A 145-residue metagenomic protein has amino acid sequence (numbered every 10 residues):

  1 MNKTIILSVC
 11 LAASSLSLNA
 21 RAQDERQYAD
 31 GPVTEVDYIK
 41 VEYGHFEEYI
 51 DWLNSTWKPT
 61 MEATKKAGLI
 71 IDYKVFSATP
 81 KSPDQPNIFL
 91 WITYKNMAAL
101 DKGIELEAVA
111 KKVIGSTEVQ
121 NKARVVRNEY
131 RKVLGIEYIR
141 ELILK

Functional and structural regions predicted by a protein language model:
M1-T4, S17: Positively charged n-region of N-terminal signal peptides that target proteins for export
T4-A13: Sec-dependent N-terminal signal peptides
L16-A22: Sec/Tat signal peptide C-region and signal peptidase I cleavage site
A22-Y38: Short N-terminal segments immediately surrounding and downstream of signal-peptide cleavage
E25-Y28, P59, A63-I71, W91-R140: An amphipathic, aromatic/His-enriched active-site/gating alpha helix that lines ligand/cofactor pockets
D37, Y49, L90, L100: Hydrophobic pocket/interface hotspot
Y38-Y43, I92-K95: Short beta-strand-to-loop capping motifs
E42-F89: N-terminal, post-signal-peptide region of Sec/Tat-exported proteins
